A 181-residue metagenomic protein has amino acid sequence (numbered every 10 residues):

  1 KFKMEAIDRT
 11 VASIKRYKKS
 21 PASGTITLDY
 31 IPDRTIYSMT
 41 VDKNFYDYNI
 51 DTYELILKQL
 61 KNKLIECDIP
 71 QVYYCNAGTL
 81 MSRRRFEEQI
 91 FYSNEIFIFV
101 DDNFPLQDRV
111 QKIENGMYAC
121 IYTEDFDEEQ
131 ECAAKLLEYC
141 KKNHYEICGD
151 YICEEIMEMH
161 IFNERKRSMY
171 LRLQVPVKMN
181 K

Functional and structural regions predicted by a protein language model:
F2-K181: A solvent-exposed interaction/effector surface
